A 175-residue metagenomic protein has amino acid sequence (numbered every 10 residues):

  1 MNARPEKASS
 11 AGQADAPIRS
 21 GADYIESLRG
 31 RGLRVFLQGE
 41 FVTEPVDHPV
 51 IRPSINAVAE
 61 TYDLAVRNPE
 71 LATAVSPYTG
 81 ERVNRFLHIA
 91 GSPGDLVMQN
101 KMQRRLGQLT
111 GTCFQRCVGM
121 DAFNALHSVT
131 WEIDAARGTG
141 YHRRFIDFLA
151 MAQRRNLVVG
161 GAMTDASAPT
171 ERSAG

Functional and structural regions predicted by a protein language model:
A3-Y62: N-terminal-proximal low-complexity accessory segments that begin disordered and transition into the first
A57-V75: Short, solvent-exposed cationic patches
A74-G175: Glycine-rich flavin
